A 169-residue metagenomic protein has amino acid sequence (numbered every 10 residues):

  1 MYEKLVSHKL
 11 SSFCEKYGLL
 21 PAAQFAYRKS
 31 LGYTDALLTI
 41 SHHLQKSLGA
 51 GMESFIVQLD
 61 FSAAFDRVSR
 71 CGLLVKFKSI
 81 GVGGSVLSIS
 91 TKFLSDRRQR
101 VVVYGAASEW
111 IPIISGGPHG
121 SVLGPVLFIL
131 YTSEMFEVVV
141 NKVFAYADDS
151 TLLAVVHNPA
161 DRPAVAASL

Functional and structural regions predicted by a protein language model:
M1-P118, A154: Conserved pre-catalytic core of RNA-dependent polymerases
S30, P125, R162-A166: Flexible, glycine- and charge-enriched loops at secondary-structure boundaries
A36, L127-Y131, V165-L169: Hydrophobic alpha-helical membrane-association signature
L59, A147-D148: Active-site flanking residues adjacent to catalytic metal/cofactor-binding acidic residues
G81-S88, A145, P159-L169: Polymerase palm active-site segment centered on the conserved acidic dipeptide of motif C
G120, G124: Short, conserved phosphate/pyrophosphate- and ester-handling motifs at nucleotide-, phospho-/glycolipid
V140-F144: Conserved helix-loop-beta segment at the catalytic/binding core of cyclic-nucleotide signaling proteins
S150-P159: RNase H catalytic domain
